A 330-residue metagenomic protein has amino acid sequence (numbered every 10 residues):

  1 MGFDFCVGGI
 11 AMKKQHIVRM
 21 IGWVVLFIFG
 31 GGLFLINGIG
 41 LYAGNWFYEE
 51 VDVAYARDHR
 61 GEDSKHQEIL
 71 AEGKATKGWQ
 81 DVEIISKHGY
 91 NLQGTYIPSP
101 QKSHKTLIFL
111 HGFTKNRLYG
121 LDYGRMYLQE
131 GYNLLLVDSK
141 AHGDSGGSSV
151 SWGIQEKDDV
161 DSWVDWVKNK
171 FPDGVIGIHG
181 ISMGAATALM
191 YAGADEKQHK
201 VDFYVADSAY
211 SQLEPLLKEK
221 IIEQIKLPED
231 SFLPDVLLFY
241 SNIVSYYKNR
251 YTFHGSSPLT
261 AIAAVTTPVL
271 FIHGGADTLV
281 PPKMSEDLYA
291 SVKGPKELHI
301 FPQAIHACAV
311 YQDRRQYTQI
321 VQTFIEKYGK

Functional and structural regions predicted by a protein language model:
F27-I85: An N-terminal hydrophobic leader/cap segment in hydrolases
F113-M126: The serine-hydrolase catalytic nucleophile loop
Y123, P258, T267, P281-A290: Short alpha-helix in the alpha/beta-hydrolase fold that links the catalytic acid
Y127-G146: Conserved alpha/beta-hydrolase
V150-F171: Alpha/beta-hydrolase active-site loop
G193-Y251: Hydrolase active-site cap/lid region
A264-T266, F271-H273, D277: Short beta-strand/loop motif that positions the catalytic acidic residue of the alpha/beta-hydrolase fold
Q312-K330: Catalytic active-site module of serine/aspartate enzymes centered on a nucleophile-bearing elbow/loop
